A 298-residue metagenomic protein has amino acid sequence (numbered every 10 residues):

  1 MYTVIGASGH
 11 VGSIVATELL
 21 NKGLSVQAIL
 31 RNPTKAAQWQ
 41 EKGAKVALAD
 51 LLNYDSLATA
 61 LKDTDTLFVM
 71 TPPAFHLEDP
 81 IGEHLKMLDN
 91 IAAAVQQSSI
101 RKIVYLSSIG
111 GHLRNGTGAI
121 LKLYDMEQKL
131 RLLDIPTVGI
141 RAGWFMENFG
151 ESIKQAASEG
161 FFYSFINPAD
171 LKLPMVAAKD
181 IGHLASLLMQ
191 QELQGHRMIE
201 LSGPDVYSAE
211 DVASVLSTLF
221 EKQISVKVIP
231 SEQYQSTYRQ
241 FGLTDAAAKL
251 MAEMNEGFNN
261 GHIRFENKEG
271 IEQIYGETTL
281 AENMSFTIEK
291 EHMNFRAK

Functional and structural regions predicted by a protein language model:
Y2-Q27, R31-Q38, L52-Y54, K62 (+4 more regions): Oxidoreductase cofactor-interface core, primarily capturing Rossmann-like NAD(P)-dependent enzymes
G43-A44, T137: Short, conserved active-site loop motifs that form the nucleotide-linked donor/cofactor pocket
K45-D65: Conserved Rossmann-fold cofactor-binding substructure of NAD(P)-dependent oxidoreductases
E83-L88: Aromatic "clamp/platform" in nucleotide-sugar-dependent glycosyltransferases that forms part of the donor/acceptor
G160, G261-F265: Short glycine-centered helix-capping/turn motifs at secondary-structure transition points
L216-G261, A297: Terminal hydrophobic/aromatic helix or amphipathic segment near a protein terminus
E266-K298: Amphipathic terminal alpha-helices
